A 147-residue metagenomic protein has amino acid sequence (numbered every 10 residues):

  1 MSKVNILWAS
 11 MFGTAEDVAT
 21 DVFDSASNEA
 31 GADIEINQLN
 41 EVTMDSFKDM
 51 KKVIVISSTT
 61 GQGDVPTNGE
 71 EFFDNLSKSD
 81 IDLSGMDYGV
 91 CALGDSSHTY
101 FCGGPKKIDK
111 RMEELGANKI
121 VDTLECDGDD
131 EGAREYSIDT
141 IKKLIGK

Functional and structural regions predicted by a protein language model:
S2-N5, G13-D17, S25, E29 (+3 more regions): FMN-binding flavodoxin-like domain, especially the glycine-rich phosphate-binding loop
L7-A9, N37: Generic beta-strand/beta-sheet core signal
G31-M44: A short, well-structured beta->alpha microelement
